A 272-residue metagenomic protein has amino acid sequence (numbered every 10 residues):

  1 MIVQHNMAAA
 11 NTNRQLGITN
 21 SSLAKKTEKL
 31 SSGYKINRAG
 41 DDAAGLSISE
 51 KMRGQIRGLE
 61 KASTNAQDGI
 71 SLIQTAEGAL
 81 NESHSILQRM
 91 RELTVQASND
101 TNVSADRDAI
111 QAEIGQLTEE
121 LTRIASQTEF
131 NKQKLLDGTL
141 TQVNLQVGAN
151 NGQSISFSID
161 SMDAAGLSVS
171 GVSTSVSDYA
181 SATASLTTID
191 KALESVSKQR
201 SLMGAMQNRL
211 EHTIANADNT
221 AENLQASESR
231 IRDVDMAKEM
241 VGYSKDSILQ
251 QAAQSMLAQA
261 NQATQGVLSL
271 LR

Functional and structural regions predicted by a protein language model:
M1-R272: Primary detection of the long, small/polar-rich alpha-helical "axial" segments characteristic of bacterial flagellar
